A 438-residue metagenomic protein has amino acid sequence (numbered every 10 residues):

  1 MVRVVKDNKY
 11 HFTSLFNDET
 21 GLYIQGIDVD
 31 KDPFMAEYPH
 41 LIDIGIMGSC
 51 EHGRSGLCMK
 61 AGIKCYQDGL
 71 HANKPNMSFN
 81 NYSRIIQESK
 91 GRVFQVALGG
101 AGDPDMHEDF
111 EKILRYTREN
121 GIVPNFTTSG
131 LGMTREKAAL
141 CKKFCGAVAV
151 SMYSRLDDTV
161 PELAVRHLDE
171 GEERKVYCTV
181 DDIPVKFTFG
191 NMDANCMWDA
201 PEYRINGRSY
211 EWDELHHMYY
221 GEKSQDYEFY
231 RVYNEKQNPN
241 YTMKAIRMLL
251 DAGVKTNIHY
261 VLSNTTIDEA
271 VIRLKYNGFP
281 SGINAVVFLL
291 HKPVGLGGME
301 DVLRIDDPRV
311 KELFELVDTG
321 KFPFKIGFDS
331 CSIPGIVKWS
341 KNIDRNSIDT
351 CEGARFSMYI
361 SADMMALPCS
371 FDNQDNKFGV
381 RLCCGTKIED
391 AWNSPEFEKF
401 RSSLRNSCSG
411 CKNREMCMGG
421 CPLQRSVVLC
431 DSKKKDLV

Functional and structural regions predicted by a protein language model:
M1, N8-Y10, E19, Y38 (+2 more regions): Flexible mid-to-C-terminal extensions adjoining Fe-S/redox cofactors in radical SAM and related proteins
M1-D43, K60, A366: Flexible, acidic/Gly-rich N-terminal and inter-domain linker regions that tether and position cofactor-handling modules
E19, G48-S49, S361-A362: Short, ordered coil/turn segments that flank beta-strands lining enzyme active or ligand-binding pockets
P33-F79: Canonical Radical SAM [4Fe-4S] cluster-binding loop centered on the CxxxCxxC motif and its immediate flanking residues
M77, N120-V123, A139, K143-L367 (+1 more regions): Radical SAM enzyme [4Fe-4S]-AdoMet core and its adjacent flexible, acidic and glycine-rich loops/tails across
E88-A101, C408, K435-V438: Short Fe-S-cluster ligation motifs
Q95, D105, F126, L131: Catalytic phosphate/metal-binding cores of nucleic-acid and nucleotide-processing enzymes, i.e., regions that mediate
E108-T117: N-terminal active-site wall of soluble small-molecule enzyme domains
